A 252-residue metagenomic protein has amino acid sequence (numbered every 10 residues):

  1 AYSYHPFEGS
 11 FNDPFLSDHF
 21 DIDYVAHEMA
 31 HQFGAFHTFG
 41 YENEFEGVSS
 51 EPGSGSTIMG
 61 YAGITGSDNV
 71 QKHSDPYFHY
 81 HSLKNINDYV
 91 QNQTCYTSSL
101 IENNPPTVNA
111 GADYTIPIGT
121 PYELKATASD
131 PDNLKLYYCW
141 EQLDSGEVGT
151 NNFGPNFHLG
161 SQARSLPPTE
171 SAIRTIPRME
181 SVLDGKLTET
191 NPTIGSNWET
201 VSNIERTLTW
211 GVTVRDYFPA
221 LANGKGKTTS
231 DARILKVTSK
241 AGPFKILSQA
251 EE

Functional and structural regions predicted by a protein language model:
A1-T213, A220-G224, T229: Extracellular (secreted or membrane-anchored) zinc-dependent metallopeptidases, primarily metzincins but also closely
N109-D113, I246-E251: Surface-exposed, proline-enriched loop/turn segments that connect beta strands in immunoglobulin-like
T120-L124, G242, E252: Structural beta-strand segments of beta-rich domains
A232-I234: Terminal edge beta-strands and adjacent linker/stalk segments of extracellular immunoglobulin-superfamily beta-sandwich
V237-F244: Extracellular interdomain linker/stem segments of modular secreted and single-pass surface proteins
